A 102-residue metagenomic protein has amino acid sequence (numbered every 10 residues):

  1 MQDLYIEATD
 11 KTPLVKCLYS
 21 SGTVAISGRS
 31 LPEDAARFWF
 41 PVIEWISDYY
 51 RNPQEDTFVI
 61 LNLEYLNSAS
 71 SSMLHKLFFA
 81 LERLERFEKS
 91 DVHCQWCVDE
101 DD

Functional and structural regions predicted by a protein language model:
M1-L4, N52-P53: Intrinsically disordered, low-complexity segments enriched in polar/charged residues with Gly/Pro, especially when
D3-I43: STAS-typified acidic loop motif
C17-S20, Y50-Q54: Flexible, charged surface loops at secondary-structure boundaries
S20-S21, S27-S30, S47, S68-S72 (+1 more regions): Generic serine detector
T23, T57-F58: Structural motif
R37, V42, F58-D102: Amphipathic alpha-helical interaction surfaces in cytosolic regulatory modules
V42-N52: Helix-loop module immediately N-terminal to the HCX5R catalytic loop in PTP-like cysteine phosphatase domains
